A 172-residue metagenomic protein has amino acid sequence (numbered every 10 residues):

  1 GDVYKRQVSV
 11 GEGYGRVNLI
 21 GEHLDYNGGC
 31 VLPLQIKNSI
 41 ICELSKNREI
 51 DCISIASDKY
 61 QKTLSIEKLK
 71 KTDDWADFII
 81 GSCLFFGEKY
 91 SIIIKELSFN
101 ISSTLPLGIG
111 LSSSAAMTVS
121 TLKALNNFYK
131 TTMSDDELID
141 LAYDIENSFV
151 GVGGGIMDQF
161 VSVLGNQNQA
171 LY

Functional and structural regions predicted by a protein language model:
G1-Y4: Short, small-residue-biased leader/transition segments that mark boundaries at the very start of proteins
D25-G29, L64-D73, S103-L111, E146-G151: A short glycine/serine-rich beta->alpha loop
N27, N127-Y172: ATP-dependent small-molecule kinase catalytic core of the GHMP/sugar-kinase superfamily and closely related
G29-R48: Structural signature of FAD isoalloxazine-binding scaffolds in flavoprotein oxidoreductases
Q35-I36, L111-T131: DPxDG-like acidic metal-binding loop motif
E43-Y90: Glycine-rich, flexible beta-strand/loop modules in the N-terminal catalytic cores of phosphate-handling
C83-L84, E88-L107: Glycine- and acidic-rich phosphate- and metal-coordinating loops
